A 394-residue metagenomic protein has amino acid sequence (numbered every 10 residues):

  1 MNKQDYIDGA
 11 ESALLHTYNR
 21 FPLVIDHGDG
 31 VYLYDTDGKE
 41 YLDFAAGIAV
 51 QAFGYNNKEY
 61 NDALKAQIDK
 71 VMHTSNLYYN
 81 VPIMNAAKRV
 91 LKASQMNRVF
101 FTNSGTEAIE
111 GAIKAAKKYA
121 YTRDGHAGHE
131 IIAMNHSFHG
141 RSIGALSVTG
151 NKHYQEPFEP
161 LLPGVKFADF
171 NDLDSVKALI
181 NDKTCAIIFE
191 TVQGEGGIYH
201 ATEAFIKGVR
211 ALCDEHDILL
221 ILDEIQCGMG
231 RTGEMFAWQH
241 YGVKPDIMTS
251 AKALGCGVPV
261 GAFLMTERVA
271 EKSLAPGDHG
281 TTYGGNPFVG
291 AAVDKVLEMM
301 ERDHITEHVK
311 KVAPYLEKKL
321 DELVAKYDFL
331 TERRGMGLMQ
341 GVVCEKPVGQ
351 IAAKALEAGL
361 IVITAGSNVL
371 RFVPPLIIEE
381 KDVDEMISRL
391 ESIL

Functional and structural regions predicted by a protein language model:
M1-L394: Conserved N-terminal phosphate-binding loop of PLP-dependent enzymes in the Aspartate aminotransferase
